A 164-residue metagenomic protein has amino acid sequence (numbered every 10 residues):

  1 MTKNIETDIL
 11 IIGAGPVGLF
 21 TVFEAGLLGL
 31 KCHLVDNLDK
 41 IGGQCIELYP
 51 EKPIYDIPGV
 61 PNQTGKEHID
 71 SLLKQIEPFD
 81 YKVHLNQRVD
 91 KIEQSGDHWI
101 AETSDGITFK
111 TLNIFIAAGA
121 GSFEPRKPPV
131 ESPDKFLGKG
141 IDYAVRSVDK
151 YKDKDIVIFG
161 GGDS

Functional and structural regions predicted by a protein language model:
K3-E6, L10-D39, L137-S164: Rossmann-like dinucleotide/flavin-binding elements
L10-I12, T108-G121, F159: Short hydrophobic core segments
V22-E24, I46-E47, R126-V130: Short amphipathic alpha-helical segments
L27-G29, P50-K52, E131-D134: Glycine-rich, phosphate-binding/catalytic loops in enzymes
L38-I41, S122: Helix N-cap at the beta1-alpha1 junction of Rossmann-like dinucleotide-binding domains, i.e., the first residues
I46-T108: N-terminal Rossmann-like dinucleotide/flavin-binding domain of flavoprotein oxidoreductases that bind FAD/FMN
I54-G59, P125, K152-D153: A short acidic, helix-capping loop that chelates divalent metal ions and anchors anionic groups
D105, I114, A118-A144: Glycine-rich beta-alpha-beta "Rossmann" dinucleotide-binding loop(s) and their flanking helix/strand
